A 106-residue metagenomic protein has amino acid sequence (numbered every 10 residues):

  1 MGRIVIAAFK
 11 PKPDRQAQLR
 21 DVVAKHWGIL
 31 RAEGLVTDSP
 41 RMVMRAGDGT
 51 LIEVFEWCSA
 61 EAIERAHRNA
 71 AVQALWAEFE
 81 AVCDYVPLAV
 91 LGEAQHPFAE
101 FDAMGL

Functional and structural regions predicted by a protein language model:
M1-Q73, E80-L106: Short S/T/G/P-rich N-terminal loop/turn motif that feeds into the first structured element of a domain
